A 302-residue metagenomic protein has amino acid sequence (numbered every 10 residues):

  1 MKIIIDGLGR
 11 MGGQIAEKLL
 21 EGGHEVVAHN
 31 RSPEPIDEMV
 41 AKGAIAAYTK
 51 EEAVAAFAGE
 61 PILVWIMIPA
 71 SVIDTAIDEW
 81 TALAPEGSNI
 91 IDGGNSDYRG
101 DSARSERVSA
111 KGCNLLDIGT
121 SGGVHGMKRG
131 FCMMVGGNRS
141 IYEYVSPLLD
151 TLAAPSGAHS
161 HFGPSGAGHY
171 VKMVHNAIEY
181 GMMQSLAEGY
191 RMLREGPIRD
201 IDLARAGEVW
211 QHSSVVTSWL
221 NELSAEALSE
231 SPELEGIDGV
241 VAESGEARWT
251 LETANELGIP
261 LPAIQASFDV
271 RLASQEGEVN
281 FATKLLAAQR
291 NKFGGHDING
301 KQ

Functional and structural regions predicted by a protein language model:
M1-L63, G87, V124-M127: NAD(P)+-binding Rossmann beta1-loop-alpha1 motif at the extreme N-terminus of oxidoreductases
K2-L8, I15, D150-T151, N291 (+1 more regions): ATP-dependent carboxylate/acyl-activation modules
V26, A46, I90, L115-L116 (+1 more regions): Hydrophobic beta-strand scaffold residues
K50-L115: Rossmann-fold NAD(P) dinucleotide-binding segment
A76-D78, D97-E188, E195, A287: Rossmann-fold dinucleotide-binding core
M134, Y144, G166-H296: Helical "substrate-binding/catalytic lid" subdomain of Rossmann-like NAD(P)-dependent dehydrogenases/reductases
